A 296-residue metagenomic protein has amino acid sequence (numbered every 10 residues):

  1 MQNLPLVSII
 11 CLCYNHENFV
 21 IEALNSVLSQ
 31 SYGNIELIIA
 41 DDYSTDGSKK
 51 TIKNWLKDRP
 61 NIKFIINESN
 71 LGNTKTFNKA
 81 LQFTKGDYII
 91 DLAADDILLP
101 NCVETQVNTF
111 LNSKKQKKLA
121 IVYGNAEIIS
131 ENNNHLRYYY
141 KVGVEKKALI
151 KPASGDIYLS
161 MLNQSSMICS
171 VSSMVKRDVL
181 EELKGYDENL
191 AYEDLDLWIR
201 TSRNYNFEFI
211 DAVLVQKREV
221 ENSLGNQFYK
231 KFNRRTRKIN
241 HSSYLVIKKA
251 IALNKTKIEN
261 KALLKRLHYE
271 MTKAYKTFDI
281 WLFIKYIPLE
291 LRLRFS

Functional and structural regions predicted by a protein language model:
M1-L28: N-proximal low-complexity "stem/linker" segments adjacent to membrane-targeting elements
L4, L162-N163, R203, V213-S296: C-terminal subregions of glycosyltransferases and related glycan-biosynthesis enzymes
L4-V7, L28-I39, G47, P60-K63: Short loop->beta transition adjacent to catalytic acidic/histidine clusters or analogous donor-positioning motifs
S26, D41-K50, S69-L71, A93: A conserved acidic beta->alpha catalytic loop
N67-T84: Glycine-rich, basic loop-to-helix element that forms the pyrophosphate-binding segment of sugar-nucleotide handling
N73-K75, T105-V179: Flexible acidic/His/Gly-enriched loops in nucleotide-sugar-dependent glycosyltransferase catalytic domains
Q82, G143-T236: Conserved nucleotide-sugar donor-binding catalytic segment
I89: Short aromatic/hydrophobic "clamp" motif used to bind/position activated sugar donors
